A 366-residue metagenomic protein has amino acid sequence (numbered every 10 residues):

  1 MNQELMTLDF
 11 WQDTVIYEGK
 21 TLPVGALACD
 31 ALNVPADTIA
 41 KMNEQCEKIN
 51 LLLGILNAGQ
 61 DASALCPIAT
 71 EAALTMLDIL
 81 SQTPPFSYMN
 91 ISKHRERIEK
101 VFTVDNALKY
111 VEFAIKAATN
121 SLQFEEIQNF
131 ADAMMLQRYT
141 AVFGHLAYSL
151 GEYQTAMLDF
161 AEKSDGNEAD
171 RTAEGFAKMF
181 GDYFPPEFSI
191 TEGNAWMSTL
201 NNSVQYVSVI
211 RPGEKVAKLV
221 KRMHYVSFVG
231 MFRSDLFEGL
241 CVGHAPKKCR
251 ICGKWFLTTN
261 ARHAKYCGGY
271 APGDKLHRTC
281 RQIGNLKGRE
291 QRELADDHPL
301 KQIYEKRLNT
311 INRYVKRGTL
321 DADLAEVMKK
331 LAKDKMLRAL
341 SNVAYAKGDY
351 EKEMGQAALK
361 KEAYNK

Functional and structural regions predicted by a protein language model:
M1-F256, A295-V315, A325-L337, G348-K366: Short helix-coil boundary/hinge micro-motifs
W255, G273, L286: Short loop/turn segments at secondary-structure transitions that flank enzyme active sites
T259-H263, K287, V315-G318: Long alpha-helical, hydrophobic tracts
A261-I283: Cysteine-rich micro-motifs
R289-A295: Secondary-structure boundary/linker elements at domain or insertion junctions
